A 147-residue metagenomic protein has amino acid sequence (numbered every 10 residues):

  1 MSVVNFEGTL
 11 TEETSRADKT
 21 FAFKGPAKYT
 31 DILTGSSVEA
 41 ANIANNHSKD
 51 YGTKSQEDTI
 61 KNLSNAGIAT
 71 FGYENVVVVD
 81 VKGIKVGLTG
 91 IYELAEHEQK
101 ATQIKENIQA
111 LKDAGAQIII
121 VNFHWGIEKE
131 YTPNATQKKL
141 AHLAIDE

Functional and structural regions predicted by a protein language model:
M1-E147: Acidic, metal/ion-coordinating pockets
